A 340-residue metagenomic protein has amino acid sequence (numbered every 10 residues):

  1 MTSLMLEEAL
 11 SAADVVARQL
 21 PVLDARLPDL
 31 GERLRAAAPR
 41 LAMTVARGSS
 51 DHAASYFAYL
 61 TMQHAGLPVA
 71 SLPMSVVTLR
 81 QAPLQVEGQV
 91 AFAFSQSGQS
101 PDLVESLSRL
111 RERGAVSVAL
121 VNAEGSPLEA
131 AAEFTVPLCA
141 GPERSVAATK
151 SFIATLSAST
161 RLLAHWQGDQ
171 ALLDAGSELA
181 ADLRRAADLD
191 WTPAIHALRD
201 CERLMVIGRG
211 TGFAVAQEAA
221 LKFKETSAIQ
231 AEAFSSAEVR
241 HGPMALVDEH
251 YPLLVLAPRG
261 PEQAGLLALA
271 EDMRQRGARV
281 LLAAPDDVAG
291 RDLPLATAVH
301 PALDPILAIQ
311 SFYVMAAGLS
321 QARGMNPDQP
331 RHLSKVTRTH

Functional and structural regions predicted by a protein language model:
T2, E7-P39, F134-L138, P142-P252 (+2 more regions): Active-site phosphate/pyrophosphate-binding segments
V16, Y56-Y59, W191, F312: Tryptophan-centered motif/residue detector
R35-A181, R209, E249-P252, L256-A302 (+1 more regions): Glycine-rich phosphate-binding loops that contact phosphosugars or nucleotide phosphates
V299-H340: Generic C-terminus detector
